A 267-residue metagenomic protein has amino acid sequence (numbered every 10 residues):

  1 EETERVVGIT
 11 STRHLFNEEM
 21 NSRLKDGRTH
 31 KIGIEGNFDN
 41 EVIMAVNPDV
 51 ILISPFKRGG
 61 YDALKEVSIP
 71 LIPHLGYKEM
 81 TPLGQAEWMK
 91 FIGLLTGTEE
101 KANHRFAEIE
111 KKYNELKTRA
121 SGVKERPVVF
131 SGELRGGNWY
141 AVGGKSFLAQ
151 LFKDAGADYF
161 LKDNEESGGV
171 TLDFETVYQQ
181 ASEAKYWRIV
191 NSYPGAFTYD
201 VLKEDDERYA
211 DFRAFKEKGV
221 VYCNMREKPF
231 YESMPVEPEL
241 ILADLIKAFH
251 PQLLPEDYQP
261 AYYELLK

Functional and structural regions predicted by a protein language model:
E1-K267: N-terminal ligand-binding lobe of clamshell/alpha-beta domains
